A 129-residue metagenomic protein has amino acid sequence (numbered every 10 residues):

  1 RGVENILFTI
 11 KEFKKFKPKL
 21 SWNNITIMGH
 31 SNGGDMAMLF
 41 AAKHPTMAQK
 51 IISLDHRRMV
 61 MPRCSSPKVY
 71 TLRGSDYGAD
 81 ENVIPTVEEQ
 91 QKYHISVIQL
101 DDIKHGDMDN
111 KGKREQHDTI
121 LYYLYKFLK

Functional and structural regions predicted by a protein language model:
R1-P18: Alpha/beta-hydrolase active-site loop
M28-G33, A37: Gly/Ala-rich beta-loop-alpha elbow adjacent to hydrolase catalytic centers
L39-K43: Active-site signature of alpha/beta-hydrolase-fold catalytic machinery across serine- and Asp/Cys-nucleophile hydrolases
T46-R57: A conserved short beta-strand
M61-S66, E88-K92: Short, conserved loop/helix-junction motifs that constitute active-site signature segments in enzyme catalytic cores
R63, Y77-I84: Conserved alpha/beta-hydrolase "acid-adjacent" motif
Y70-R73: Short beta-strand/loop motif that positions the catalytic acidic residue of the alpha/beta-hydrolase fold
H94-K129: C-terminal catalytic histidine-bearing segment of alpha/beta-hydrolase fold enzymes
